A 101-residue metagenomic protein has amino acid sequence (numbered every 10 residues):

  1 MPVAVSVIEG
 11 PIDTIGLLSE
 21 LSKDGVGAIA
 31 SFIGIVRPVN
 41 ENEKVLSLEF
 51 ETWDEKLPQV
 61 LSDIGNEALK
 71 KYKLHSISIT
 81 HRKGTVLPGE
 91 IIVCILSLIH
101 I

Functional and structural regions predicted by a protein language model:
M1-I91: N-terminal, polar/charged subdomain of small-to-medium soluble alpha/beta proteins
L96: Extended hydrophobic
I99-I101: Conserved small/polar residues in nucleotide/adenosyl-binding loops
